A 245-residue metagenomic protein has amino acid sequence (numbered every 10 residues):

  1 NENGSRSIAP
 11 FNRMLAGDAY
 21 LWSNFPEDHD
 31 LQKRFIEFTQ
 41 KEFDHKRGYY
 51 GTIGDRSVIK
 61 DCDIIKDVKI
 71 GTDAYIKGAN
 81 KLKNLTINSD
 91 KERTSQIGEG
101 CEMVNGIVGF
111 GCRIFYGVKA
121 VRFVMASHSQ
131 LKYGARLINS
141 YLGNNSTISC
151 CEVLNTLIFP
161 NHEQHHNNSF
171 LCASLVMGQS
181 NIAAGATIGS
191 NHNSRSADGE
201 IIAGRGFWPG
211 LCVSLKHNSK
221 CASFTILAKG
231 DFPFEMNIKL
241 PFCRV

Functional and structural regions predicted by a protein language model:
N1-R56, D61, D67, D73 (+1 more regions): Terminal amphipathic alpha-helical/low-complexity segments used for targeting or macromolecular assembly
T39, G230-P233: Intrinsically disordered, low-complexity boundary segments flanking structured domains
G51-T52, S57, D63, V68-K69 (+21 more regions): A structural motif detector for beta-strand N-caps
C172, M236-N237: Short glycine-biased active-site loop of nucleotidyltransferases that positions the nucleotide triphosphate and helps
G189-S194: C-terminal amphipathic alpha-helical segment
